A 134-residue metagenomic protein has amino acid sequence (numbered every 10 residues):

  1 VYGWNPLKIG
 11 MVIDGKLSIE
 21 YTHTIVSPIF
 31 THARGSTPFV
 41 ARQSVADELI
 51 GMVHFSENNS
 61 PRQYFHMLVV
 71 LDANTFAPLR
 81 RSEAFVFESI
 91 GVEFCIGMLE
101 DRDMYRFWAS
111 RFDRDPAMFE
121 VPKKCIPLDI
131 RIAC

Functional and structural regions predicted by a protein language model:
V1-T31, A41-G91, A109-C134: Beta-rich carbohydrate-recognition and catalytic domains
G35-V40, V92-M98: Beta-propeller and closely related beta-sheet repeat lectin domains
V45, D101-D103: Residue-level preference for short coil/turn positions at secondary-structure junctions
Y105-F107: Hydrophobic beta-strand segments that make up the repeating blades of beta-propeller and related beta-repeat
